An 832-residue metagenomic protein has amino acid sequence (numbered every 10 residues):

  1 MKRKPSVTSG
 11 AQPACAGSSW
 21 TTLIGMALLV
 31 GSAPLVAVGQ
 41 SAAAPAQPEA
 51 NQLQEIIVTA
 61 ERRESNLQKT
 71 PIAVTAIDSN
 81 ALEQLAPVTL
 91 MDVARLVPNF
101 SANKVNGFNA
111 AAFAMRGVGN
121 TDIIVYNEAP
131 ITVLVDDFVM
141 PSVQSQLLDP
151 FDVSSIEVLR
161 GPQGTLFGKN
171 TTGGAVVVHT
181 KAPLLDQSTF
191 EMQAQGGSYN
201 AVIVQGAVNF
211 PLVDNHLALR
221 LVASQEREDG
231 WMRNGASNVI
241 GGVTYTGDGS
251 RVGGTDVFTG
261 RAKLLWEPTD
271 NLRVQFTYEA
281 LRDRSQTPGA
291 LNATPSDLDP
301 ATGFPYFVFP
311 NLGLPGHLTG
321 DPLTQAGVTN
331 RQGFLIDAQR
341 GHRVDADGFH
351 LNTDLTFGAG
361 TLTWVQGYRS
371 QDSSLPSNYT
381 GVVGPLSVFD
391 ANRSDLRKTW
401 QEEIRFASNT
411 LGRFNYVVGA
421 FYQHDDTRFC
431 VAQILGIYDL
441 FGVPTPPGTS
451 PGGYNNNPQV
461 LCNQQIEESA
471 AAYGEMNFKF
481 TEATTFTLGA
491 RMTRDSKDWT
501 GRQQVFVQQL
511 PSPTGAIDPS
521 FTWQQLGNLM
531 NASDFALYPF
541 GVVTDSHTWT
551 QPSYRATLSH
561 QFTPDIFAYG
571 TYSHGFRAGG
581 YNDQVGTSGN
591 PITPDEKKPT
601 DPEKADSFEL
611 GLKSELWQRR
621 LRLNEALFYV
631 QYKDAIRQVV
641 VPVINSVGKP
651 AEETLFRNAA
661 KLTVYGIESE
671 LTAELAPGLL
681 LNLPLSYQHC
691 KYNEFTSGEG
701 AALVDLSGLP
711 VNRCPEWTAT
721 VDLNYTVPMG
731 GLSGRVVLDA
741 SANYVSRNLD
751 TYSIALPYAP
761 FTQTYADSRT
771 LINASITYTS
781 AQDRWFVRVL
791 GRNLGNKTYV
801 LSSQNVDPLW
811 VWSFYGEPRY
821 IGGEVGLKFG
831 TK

Functional and structural regions predicted by a protein language model:
M1-L85, L90-R95, D270, F349: N-terminal Sec signal peptide and the immediately downstream disordered periplasmic leader that contains the TonB box
K4, G731, N743-A755, T777-K832: C-terminal beta-signal and adjacent terminal beta-strands/loops of Gram-negative outer-membrane beta-barrel proteins
A111, E128-P130, S142, F151-R160 (+7 more regions): Outer-membrane beta-barrel translocator/receptor signature
D186-Q187, Q193-Q195, A207, P211-P310 (+5 more regions): Periplasmic-side early beta-strands and strand-to-turn transitions of outer-membrane beta-barrels
E228, N352-T356, T361-S377, Q561-V585 (+4 more regions): Membrane-embedded beta-barrel scaffold of Gram-negative outer-membrane proteins
G230-R251, P288-L335, N378-D390, C430-C462 (+6 more regions): Solvent-exposed loop segments that connect transmembrane elements
V388-S408, S450-G453, Q459, Q465 (+8 more regions): Outer membrane beta-barrel strand-and-loop segments of large Gram-negative receptors, especially TonB-dependent
Y416, A483-F486, A626-Y632, E652-Y752 (+1 more regions): Gram-negative outer-membrane beta-barrel transporters
